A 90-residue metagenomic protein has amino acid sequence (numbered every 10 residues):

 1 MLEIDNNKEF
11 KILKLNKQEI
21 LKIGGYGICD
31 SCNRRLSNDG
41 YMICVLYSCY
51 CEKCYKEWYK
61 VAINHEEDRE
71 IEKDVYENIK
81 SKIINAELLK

Functional and structural regions predicted by a protein language model:
M1-I23, K60-K90: Short, intrinsically disordered terminal segments enriched in charged and Pro/Gly residues
L21, R34-L36: Short solvent-exposed loop/turn micro-motifs enriched in small/polar/acidic residues
K22-I28, Y47: Short metal-coordination and nucleic-acid-contact micro-motifs, chiefly zinc-binding Cys/His arrays
C29-C32, C51-C54: Short cysteine-rich clusters marking metal-coordination/redox-active sites
C32-R34, Y47, H65: Residue-level recognition of conserved structural "scaffold" positions that shape functional pockets and channels
L36-S37, Y50, W58: Cys/His-rich microdomains that often coordinate metals
D39-S48: Short linker/helix segments within small regulatory modules
Y41, C54-Y55, I63: Surface loops and adjacent helix of pleckstrin homology
